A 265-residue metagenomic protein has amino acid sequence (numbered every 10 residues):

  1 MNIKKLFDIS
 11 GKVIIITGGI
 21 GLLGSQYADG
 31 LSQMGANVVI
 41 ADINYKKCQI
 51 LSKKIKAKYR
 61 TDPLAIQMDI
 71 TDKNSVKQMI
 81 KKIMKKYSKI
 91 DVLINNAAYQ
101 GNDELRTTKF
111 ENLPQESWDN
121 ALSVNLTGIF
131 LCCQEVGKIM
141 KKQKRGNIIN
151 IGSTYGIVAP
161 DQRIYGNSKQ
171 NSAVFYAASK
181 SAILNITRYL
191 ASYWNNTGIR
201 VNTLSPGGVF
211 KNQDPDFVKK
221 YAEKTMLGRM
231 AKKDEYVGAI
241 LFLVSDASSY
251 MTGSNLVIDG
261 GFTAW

Functional and structural regions predicted by a protein language model:
N2-L6, T107, N167, L241 (+1 more regions): Short C-terminal tail/terminal secondary-structure segment of NAD(P)H-dependent dehydrogenase/reductase domains
L6-V39, L190: Canonical Rossmann dinucleotide-binding motif of NAD(H)/NADP(H)-dependent dehydrogenases/reductases, specifically
D91, Y99, E111-F130, R145 (+4 more regions): Catalytic Tyr-X3-Lys loop
Q100, Q115, I149-A182, T187-N195 (+1 more regions): Catalytic loop of short-chain dehydrogenase/reductase
E104-D119, Q162, S172, Y221: Substrate-binding pocket helix/loop in short-chain dehydrogenase/reductase
K138, S192-Y193, S249: Alpha-helical segment proximal to the catalytic Tyr-Lys
N195, R200, M251-G253: Short, small/polar-rich loop/turn modules that mediate ligand/substrate recognition or access, typified
T225-Y236, A247: A conserved structural motif in NAD(P)-dependent oxidoreductases
